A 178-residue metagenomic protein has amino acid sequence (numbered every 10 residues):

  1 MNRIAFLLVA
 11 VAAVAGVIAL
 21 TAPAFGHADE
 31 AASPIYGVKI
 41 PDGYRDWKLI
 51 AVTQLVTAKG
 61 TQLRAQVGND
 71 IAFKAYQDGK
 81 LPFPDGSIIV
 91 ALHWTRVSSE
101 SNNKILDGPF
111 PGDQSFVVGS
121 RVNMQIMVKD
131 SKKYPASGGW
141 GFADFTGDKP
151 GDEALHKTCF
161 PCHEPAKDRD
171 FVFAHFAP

Functional and structural regions predicted by a protein language model:
M1-A5: Positively charged n-region of N-terminal signal peptides that target proteins for export
L8-T21: Bacterial N-terminal signal peptides
G26, E30-S33, G37-T61, K80-P178: Sequence context surrounding c-type heme c attachment/ligation sites in exported
L63-G79, P109-F110: N-terminal post-signal-peptidase region of extra-cytosolic proteins
